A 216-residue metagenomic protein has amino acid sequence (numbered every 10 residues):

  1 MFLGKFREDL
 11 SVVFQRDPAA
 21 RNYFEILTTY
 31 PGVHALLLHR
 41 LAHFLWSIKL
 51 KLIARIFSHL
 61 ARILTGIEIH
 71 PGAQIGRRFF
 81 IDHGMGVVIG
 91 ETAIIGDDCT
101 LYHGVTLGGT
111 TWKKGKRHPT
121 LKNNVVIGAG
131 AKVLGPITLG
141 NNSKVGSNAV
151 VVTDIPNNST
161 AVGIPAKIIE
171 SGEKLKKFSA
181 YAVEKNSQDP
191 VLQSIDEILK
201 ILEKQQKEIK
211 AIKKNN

Functional and structural regions predicted by a protein language model:
M1-L60, K176-N216: Terminal amphipathic alpha-helical/low-complexity segments used for targeting or macromolecular assembly
P31-G32, L37-R40, A73, F79 (+2 more regions): Solvent-exposed, flexible loop/coil residues
R62-I169: Structural signal for interior beta-strand "rungs" in well-ordered beta-sheet cores of soluble enzyme domains
K167, S171-F178: A structural signal for small-residue-enriched, beta-sheet-centric alpha/beta enzyme cores and oligomeric scaffold folds
